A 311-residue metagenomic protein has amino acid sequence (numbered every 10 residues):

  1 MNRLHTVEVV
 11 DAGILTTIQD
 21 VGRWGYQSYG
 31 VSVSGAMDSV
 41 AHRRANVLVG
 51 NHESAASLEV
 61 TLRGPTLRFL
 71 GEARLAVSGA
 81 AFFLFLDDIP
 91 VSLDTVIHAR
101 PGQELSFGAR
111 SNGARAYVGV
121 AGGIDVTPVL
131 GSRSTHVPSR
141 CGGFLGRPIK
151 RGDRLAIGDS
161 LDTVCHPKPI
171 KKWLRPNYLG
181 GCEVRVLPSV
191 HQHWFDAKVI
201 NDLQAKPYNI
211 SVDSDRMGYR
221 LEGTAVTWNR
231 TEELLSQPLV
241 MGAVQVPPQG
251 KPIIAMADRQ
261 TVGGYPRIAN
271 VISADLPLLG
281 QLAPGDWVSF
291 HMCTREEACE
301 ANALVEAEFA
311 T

Functional and structural regions predicted by a protein language model:
M1-T311: Conserved "landmark" site that anchors the functional core of diverse proteins
